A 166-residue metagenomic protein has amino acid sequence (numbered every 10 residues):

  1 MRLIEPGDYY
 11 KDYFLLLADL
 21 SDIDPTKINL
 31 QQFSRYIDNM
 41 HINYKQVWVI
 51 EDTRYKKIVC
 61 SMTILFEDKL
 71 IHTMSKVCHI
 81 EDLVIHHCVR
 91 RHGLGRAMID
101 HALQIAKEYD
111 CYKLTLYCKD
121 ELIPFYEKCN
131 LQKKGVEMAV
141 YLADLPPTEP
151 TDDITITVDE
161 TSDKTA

Functional and structural regions predicted by a protein language model:
M1-Y13: A short beta-loop-alpha structural element at the N-terminal edge of CoA-dependent acyl/N-acetyltransferase catalytic
F14-I28: Helix-loop element at the rim of GNAT/NAT acetyltransferase active sites that forms part of the acceptor-substrate
I37-V49, T53, H79: A short helix-loop-beta-strand connector motif used in the catalytic cores of GNAT acetyltransferases and, in some
V49-E51, K57-F66, V84: Conserved beta-strand in the GNAT
K57, D68-I80, R90: A conserved beta-turn-beta hairpin within the catalytic core of GNAT-like acetyltransferases that forms part
I85, R91-Q104: Conserved acetyl-CoA-binding loop-helix of GNAT-fold acetyltransferases
R96, E108, Y112-K113, K119-A143: Conserved active-site alpha-helix within GNAT-family acetyltransferase domains
